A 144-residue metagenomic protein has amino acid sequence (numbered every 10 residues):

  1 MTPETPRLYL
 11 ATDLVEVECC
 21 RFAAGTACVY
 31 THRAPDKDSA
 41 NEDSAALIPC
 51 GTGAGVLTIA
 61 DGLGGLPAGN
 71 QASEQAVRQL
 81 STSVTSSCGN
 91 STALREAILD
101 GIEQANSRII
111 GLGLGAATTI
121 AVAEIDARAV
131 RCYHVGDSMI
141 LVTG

Functional and structural regions predicted by a protein language model:
M1-G144: PP2C/PPM-type serine/threonine phosphatase catalytic domain
